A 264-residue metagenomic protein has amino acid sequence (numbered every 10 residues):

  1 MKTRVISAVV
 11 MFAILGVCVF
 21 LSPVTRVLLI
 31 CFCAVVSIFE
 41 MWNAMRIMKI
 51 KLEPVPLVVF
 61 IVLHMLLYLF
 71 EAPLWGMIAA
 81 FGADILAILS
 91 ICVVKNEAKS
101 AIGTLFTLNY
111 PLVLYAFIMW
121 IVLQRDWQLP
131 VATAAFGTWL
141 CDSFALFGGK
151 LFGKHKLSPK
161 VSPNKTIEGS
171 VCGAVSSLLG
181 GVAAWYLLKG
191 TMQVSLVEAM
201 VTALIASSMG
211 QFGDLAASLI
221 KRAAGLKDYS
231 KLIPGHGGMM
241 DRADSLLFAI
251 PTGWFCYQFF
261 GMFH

Functional and structural regions predicted by a protein language model:
M1-L204: Membrane-embedded alpha-helical bundles of polytopic integral membrane proteins
G180, A184, T252-Y257: Hydrophobic alpha-helical transmembrane segments that constitute the membrane-spanning cores of multi-pass membrane
S208-G210: Hydrophobic, small-residue-rich transmembrane alpha-helices and their short perimembrane loops in multi-pass membrane
A223-S245: Interfacial loop-to-transmembrane junctions
C256-H264: Juxtamembrane boundary at the C-terminal end of a transmembrane helix
